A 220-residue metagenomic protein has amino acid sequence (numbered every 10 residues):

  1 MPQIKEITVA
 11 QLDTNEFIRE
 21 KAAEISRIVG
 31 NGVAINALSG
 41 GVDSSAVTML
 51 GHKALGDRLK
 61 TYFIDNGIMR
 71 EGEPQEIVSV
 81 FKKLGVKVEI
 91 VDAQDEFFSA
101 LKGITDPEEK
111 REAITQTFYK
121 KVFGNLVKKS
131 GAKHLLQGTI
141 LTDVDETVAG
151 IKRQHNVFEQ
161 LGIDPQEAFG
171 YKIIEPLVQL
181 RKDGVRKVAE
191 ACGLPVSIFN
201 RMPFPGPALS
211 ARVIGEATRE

Functional and structural regions predicted by a protein language model:
M1-I35, L59, I77: Active-site-adjacent "lid"/gating segments
L12-R19, V42, A113-T117: Conserved phosphate-coordination/catalytic loops
F17-E24, V47, F118, V122: Well-ordered alpha-helical segments embedded in enzymatic catalytic cores
A23-V29, G184-S197: Short, hydrophobic/aliphatic alpha-helical segments
G32-V78, D95, T139: ATP-dependent adenylation/pyrophosphate-handling site
L55-L59, M69, L84, A100-V188 (+4 more regions): Active-site adenylate/phosphate-handling loop in enzymes that bind or generate adenylated species
I90-D92: A structural preference for short, hydrophobic beta-strand core positions in alpha/beta folds
E216-E220: Basic, glycine-rich polyanion-binding accessory segments appended to enzymes
